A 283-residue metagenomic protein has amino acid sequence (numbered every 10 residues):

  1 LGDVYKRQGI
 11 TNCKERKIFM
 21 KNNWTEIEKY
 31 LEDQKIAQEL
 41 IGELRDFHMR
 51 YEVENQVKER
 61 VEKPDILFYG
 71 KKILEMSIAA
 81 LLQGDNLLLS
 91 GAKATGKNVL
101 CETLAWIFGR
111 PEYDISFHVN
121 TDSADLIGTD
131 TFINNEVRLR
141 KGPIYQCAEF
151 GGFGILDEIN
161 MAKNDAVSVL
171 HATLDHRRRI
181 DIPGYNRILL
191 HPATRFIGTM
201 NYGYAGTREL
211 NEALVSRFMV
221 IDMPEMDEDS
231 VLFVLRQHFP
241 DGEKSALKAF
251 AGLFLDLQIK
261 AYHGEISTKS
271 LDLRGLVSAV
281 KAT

Functional and structural regions predicted by a protein language model:
L1-Y5: Short, small-residue-biased leader/transition segments that mark boundaries at the very start of proteins
F19-G252: AAA+ P-loop NTPase catalytic core and its hallmark functional loops
P240-T283: Conserved AAA+ ATPase small/helical "lid" subdomain
